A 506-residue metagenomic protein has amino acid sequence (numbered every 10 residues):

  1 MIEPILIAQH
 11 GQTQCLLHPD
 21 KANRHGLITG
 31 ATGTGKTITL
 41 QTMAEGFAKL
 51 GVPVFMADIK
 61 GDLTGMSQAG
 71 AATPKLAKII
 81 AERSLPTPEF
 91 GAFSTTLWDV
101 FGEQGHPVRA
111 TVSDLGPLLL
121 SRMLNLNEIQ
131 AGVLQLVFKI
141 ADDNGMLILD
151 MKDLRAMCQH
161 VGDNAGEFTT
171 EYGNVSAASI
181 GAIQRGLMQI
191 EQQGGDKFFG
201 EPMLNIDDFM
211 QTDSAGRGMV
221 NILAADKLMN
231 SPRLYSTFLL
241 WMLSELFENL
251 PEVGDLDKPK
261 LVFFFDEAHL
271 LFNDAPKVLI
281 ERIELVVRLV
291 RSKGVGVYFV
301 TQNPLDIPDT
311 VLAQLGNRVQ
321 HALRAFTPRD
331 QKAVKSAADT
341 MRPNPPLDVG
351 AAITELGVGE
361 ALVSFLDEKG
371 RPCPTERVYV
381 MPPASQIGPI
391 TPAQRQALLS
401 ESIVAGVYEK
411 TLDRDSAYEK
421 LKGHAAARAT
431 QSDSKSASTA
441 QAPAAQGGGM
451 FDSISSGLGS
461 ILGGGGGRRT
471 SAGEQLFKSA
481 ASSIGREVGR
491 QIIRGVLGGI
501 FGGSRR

Functional and structural regions predicted by a protein language model:
L6, G11, C15, P107-S113 (+4 more regions): Conserved P-loop NTPase motor module
Q9-H10, C15-N23, S214-G216, D255: Phosphate-binding P-loop
I28, T32, A275, P304: The conserved Walker
K36: Conserved lysine of the Walker
T42-A44, S67-T87, L285-R371: Conserved ATP-driven motor cores of ASCE-family P-loop NTPases powering translocation/secretion/packaging/pilus
A44-V54, G61-L285, E355-L356, A417: P-loop NTPase motor domains
V54-A57, L223, F263-D266, V290 (+2 more regions): Structural recognition of the conserved hydrophobic beta-strand(s) that form the central parallel beta-sheet of P-loop
M450-L462, A472-I500: Membrane-active amphipathic alpha-helices enriched in small hydrophobic residues
